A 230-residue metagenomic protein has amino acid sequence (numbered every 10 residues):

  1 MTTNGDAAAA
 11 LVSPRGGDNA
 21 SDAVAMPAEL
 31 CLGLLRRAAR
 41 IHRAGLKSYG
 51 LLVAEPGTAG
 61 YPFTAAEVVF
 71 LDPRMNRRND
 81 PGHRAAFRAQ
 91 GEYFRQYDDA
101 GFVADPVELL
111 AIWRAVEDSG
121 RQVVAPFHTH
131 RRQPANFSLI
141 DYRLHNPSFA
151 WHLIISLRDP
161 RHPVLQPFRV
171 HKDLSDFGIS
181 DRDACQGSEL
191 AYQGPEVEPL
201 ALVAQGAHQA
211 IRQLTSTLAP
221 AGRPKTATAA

Functional and structural regions predicted by a protein language model:
T2-V123, R131-A230: Conserved beta-strand-loop surface patch within small alpha/beta domains used for substrate/adaptor or ligand engagement
